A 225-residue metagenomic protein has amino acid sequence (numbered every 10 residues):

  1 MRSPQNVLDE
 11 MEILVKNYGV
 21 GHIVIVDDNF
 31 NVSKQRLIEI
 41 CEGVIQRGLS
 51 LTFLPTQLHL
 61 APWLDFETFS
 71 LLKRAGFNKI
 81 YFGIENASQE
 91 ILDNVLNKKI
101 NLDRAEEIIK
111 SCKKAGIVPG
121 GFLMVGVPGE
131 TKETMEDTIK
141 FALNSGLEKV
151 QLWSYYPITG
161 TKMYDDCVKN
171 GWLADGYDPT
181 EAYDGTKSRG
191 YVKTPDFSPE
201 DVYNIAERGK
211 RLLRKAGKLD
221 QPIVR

Functional and structural regions predicted by a protein language model:
M1-F122, K140: Radical SAM [4Fe-4S] cluster-binding motif and immediate context
V26-S33, Q57-L58, V125-G129, W153-K162: Short, solvent-exposed turn/loop segments enriched in Gly/Ser/Thr/Pro and often Arg
N29, N97, V127-E130, T194-F197: Pocket-edge positions in alpha/beta enzyme catalytic cores
S33, S88-E90, T131, G176 (+1 more regions): Intrinsic-disorder/low-complexity, polar/charged segments
P62-W63, G129-M135: Active-site glycine- and acidic-residue-rich loops that bind and position anionic ligands or nucleotide-like cofactors
L72, G83, I91, G126 (+1 more regions): A broad "ordered helical/assembly scaffold" signature
V118, E133-E136, K140-R225: C-terminal accessory regions of radical SAM enzymes
